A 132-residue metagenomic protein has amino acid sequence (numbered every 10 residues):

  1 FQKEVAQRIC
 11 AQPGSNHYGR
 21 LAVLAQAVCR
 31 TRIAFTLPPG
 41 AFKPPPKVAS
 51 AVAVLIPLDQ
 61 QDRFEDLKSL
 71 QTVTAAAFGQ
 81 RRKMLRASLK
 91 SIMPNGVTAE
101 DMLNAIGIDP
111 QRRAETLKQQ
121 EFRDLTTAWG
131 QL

Functional and structural regions predicted by a protein language model:
F1-R112, D124-L132: Class I S-adenosyl-L-methionine
E121: P-loop NTP-binding site
